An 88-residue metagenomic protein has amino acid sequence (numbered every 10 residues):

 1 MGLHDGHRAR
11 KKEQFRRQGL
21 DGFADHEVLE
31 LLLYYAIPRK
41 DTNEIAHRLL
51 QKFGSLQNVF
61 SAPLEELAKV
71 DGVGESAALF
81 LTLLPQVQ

Functional and structural regions predicted by a protein language model:
M1-L32: Charged, compositionally biased N-terminal leader segments and the immediate start of the first structured element
R16, L50-Q51, F60, A68 (+1 more regions): Alpha-helix boundary recognition
G19, L79-F80: Non-catalytic nucleic-acid-binding/docking modules located in mid-to-C-terminal regions of nucleic-acid enzymes
L20, L56-V70: A short amphipathic alpha-helix within small helical-bundle interaction modules
E27-L33, A46-L49, L81-L84: Short alpha-helical scaffolding segments that buttress acidic/His motifs in well-ordered protein cores
L33-F60: Short, contiguous, well-ordered secondary-structure segments
V87-Q88: Basic, amphipathic DNA-recognition helix from helix-turn-helix-like DNA-binding domains
